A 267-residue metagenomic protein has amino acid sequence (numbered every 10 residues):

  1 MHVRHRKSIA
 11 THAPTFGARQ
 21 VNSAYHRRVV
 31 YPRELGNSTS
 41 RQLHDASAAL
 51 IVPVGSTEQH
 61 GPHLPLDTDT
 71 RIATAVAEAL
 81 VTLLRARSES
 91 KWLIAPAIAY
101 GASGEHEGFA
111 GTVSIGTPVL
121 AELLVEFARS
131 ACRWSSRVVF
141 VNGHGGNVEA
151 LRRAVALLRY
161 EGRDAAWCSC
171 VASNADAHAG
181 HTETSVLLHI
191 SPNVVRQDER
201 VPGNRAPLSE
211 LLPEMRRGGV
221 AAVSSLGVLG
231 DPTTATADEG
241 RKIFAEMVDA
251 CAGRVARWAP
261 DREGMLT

Functional and structural regions predicted by a protein language model:
F16-G17, V21-T267: Extended, histidine- and acidic-residue-enriched regions that form the cofactor-binding/catalytic faces
